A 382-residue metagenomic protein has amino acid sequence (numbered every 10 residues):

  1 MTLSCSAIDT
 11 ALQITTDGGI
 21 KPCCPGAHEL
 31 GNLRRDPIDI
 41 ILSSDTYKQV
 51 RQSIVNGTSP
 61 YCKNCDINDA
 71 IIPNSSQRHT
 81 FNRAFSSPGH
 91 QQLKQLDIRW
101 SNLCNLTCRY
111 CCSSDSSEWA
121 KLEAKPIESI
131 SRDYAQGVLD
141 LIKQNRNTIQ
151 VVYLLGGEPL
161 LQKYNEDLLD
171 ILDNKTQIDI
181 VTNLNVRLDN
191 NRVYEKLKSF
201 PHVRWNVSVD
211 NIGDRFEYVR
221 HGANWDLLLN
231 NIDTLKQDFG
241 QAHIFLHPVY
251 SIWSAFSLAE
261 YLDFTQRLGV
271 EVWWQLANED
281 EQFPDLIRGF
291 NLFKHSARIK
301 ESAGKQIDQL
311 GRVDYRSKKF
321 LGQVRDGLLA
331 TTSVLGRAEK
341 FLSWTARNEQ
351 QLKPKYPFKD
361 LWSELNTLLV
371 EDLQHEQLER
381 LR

Functional and structural regions predicted by a protein language model:
M1-K21, P25-D36, R99, K198-H202 (+1 more regions): Radical SAM enzyme [4Fe-4S]-AdoMet core and its adjacent flexible, acidic and glycine-rich loops/tails across
M1-T2, S6-A11, D36-W100, D115-E118 (+2 more regions): N-terminal [4Fe-4S]-dependent radical SAM core
C5, G18, C23-C24, C62-C65 (+2 more regions): Short cysteine clusters
V55, L139-R146, L169-L172, E195-K198: Leucine-rich repeat
F85-S87, Y134-I142: A Trp-anchored, charged/polar loop motif used as the substrate-binding/catalytic surface of acyl/ester-handling
L93-L103, C112-Y134, N147-Q162, D173-D189 (+3 more regions): Core AdoMet radical
N145-R146, N165-D173, L235-D238, L262-Q266: Alpha-helix C-terminal capping segments
Y164-D170, D189-L197, S257-E260: Distinct, well-ordered alpha-helical segments
